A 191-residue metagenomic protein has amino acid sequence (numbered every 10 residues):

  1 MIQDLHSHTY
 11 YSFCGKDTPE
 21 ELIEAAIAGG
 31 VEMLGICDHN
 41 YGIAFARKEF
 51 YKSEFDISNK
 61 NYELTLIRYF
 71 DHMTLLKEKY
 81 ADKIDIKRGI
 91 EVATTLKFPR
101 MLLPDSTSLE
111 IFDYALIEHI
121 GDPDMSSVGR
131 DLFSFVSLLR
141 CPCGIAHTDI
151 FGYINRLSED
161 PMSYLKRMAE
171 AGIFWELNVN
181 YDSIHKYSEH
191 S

Functional and structural regions predicted by a protein language model:
I2-S12, I36-Y41, I145-I150: Histidine-centered catalytic micro-motifs
S7-Y11, H119, L177-V179: Short glycine-centered, acidic/aromatic-flanked micro-motifs in structured strand/loop junctions that mark active-site
K16: Catalytic phosphate/metal-binding cores of nucleic-acid and nucleotide-processing enzymes, i.e., regions that mediate
L22-C37: Catalytic domains of carbohydrate-active enzymes, especially glycoside hydrolases
I43-L177: Extended substrate/RNA-proximal surfaces in nucleic-acid metabolism proteins
N180-I184: Short Gly/Pro-enriched loop/turn and capping motifs at secondary-structure junctions
E189-S191: A short, acidic, amphipathic alpha-helical segment used as a generic capping/interface helix at domain edges
